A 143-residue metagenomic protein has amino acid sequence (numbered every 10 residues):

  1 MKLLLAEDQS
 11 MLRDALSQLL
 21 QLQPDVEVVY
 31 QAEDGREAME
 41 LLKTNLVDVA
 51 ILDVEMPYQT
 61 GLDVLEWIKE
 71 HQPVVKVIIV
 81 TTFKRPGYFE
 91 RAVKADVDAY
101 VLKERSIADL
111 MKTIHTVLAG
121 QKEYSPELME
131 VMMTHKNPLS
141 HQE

Functional and structural regions predicted by a protein language model:
E7: Conserved acidic carboxylate
Q31-V49: Acidic, metal-coordinating helix/loop segments flanking the phosphotransfer/catalytic sites of two-component signaling
D34, T60-D63: Acidic catalytic/metal-coordinating carboxylates
A50, V77, Y100-V101: Two-component signal transduction core modules
D53, T81: Active-site residues of response regulator receiver
P57: The feature encodes the CheY-like receiver
L62-P73, K94: Short amphipathic alpha-helix used as the core "switch/output" element in two-component signaling
G87-V93, D98, L102-E143: Short, flexible helix-to-coil linker/hinge segments that flank and couple to helix-turn-helix
